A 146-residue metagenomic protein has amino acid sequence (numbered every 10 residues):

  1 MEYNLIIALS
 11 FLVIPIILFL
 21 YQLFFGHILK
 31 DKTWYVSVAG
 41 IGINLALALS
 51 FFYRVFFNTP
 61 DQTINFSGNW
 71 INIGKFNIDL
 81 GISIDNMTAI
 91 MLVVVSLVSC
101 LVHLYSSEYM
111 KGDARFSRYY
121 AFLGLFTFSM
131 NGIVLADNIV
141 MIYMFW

Functional and structural regions predicted by a protein language model:
M1-I28, V140-W146: Alpha-helical transmembrane segments and their immediate interhelical/interface regions in integral membrane proteins
M1-I7, F24-A121: Transmembrane helix-loop-helix hairpins at membrane boundaries of multipass inner-membrane proteins
V13, A39-G42, L125, F145: Hydrophobic residues within alpha-helical transmembrane segments of multi-pass solute transporters/permease subunits
V13, L20, F52-Y53, L101 (+1 more regions): Hydrophobic membrane-targeting signal helices
P15, D85, L123, G132-W146: Functional transmembrane alpha-helices
P15, F19, A48, S96 (+2 more regions): Small-residue hotspots
L45-F52, F128-A136: Hydrophobic alpha-helical transmembrane segments and adjacent interfacial helices in integral membrane proteins
